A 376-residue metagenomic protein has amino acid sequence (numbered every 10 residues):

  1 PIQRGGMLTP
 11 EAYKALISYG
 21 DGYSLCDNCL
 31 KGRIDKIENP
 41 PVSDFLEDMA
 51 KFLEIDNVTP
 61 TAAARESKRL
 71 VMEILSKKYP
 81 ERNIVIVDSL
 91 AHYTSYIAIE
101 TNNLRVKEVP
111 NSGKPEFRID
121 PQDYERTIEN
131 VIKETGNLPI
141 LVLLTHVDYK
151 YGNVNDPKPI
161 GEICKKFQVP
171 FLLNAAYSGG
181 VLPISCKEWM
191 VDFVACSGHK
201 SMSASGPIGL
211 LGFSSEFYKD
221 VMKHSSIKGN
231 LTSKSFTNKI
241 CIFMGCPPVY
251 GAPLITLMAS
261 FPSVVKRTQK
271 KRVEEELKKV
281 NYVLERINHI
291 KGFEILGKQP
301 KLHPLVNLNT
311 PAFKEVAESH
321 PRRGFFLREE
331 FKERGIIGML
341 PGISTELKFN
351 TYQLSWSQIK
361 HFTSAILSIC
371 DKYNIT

Functional and structural regions predicted by a protein language model:
A12-K77, L90: Conserved N-terminal alpha-helix of the aminotransferase class I/II PLP-enzyme fold
R65-K68, H92-Y93, K114-F117, A176-V181: Short acidic loop-to-helix transition motifs that present clustered carboxylates
K77-L138: PLP-dependent aminotransferase-like
F117-A175, G180: Active-site phosphate-binding strand-loop segment of PLP-dependent enzymes
E129-N130, E134, T268, E333-R334 (+1 more regions): PLP-dependent enzyme catalytic core of the Aspartate aminotransferase-like
C186-H199: Conserved active-site segment immediately N-terminal to the catalytic lysine that forms the internal aldimine
G198-K291, G297-Q299: Active-site C-terminal subdomain of aminotransferase-like
L277, N281, F293-E330: Conserved PLP-binding catalytic core of the aspartate aminotransferase-like
